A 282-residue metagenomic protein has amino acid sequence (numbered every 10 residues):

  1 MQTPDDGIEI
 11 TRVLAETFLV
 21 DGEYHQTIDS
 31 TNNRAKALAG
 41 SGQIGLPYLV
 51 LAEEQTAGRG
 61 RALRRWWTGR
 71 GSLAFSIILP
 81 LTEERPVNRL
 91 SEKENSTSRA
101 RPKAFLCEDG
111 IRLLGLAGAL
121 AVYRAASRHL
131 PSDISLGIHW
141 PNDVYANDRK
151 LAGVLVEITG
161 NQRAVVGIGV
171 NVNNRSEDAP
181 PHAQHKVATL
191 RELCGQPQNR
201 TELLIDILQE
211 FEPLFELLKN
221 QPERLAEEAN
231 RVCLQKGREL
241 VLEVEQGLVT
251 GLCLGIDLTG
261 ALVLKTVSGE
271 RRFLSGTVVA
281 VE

Functional and structural regions predicted by a protein language model:
M1-P131: N-terminal lobe of the biotin/lipoate ligase/transferase fold
M1-T3, T82-S135, A146-E282: Long, positively charged amphipathic alpha-helical accessory segments at protein N-termini or as interdomain linkers
N32-N33, N142, N171-N174: Asparagine-centered polar/low-complexity signal
G58, D143, G169: Active-site glycine-centered loops adjacent to acidic/histidine catalytic or metal-binding residues that shape
T68-G69, N142, I207: Intrinsic disorder/low-complexity segments enriched in polar/charged and small flexible residues
